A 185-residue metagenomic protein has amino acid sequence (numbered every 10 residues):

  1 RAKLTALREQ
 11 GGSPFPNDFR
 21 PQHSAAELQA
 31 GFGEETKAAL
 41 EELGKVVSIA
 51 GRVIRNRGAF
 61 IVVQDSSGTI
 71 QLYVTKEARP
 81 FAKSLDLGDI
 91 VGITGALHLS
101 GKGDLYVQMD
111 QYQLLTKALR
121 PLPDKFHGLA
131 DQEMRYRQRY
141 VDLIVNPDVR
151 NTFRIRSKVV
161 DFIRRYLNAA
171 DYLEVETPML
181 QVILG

Functional and structural regions predicted by a protein language model:
R1-G185: Class II aminoacyl-tRNA synthetase catalytic cores and aaRS-like
